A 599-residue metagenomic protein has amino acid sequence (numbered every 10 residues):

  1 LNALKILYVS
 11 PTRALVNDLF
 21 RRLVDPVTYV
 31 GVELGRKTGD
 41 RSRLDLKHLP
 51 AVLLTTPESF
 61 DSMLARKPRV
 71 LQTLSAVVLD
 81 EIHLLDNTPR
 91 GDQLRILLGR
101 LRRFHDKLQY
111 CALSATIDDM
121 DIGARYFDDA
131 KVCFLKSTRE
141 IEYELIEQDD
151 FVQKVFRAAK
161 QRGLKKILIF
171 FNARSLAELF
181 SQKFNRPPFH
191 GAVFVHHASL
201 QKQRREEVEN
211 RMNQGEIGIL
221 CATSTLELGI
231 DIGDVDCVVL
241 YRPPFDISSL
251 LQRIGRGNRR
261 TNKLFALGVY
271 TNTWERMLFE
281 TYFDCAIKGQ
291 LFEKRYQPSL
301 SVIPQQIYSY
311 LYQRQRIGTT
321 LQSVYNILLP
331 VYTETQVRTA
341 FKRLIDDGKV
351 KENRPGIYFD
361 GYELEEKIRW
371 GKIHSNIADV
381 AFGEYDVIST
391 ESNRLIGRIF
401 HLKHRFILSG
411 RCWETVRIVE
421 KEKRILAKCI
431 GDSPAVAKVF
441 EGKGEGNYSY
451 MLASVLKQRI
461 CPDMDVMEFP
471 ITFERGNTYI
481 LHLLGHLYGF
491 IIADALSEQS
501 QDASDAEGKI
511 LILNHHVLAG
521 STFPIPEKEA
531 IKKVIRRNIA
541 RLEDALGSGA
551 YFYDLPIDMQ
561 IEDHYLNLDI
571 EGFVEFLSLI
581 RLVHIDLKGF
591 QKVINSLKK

Functional and structural regions predicted by a protein language model:
L1-N210, E216-I217, S224, D236-L240 (+2 more regions): Conserved P-loop/Walker A NTP-binding site and adjacent catalytic elements of P-loop NTPases
P57, K154-V155, E207, M212-N213 (+5 more regions): Phosphate-interacting basic helix/loop segments used at nucleotide- and nucleic-acid interfaces
I82-H83, R95, D106, S248 (+5 more regions): ASCE RecA-like P-loop NTPase motor cores that couple ATP hydrolysis to mechanical translocation on nucleic acids
L108, G215-I217, D246-Y296: Conserved segment of the helicase C-terminal RecA-like domain
Q297, L321, I327-L329, E334-I377 (+1 more regions): Extended, highly charged accessory segments
S301-Q322, I377, A381-E391: Short amphipathic alpha-helical interface segments
R354-L456: Conserved nucleotide-binding/hydrolysis modules and their immediate coupling elements across P-loop/ASCE NTPase motors
